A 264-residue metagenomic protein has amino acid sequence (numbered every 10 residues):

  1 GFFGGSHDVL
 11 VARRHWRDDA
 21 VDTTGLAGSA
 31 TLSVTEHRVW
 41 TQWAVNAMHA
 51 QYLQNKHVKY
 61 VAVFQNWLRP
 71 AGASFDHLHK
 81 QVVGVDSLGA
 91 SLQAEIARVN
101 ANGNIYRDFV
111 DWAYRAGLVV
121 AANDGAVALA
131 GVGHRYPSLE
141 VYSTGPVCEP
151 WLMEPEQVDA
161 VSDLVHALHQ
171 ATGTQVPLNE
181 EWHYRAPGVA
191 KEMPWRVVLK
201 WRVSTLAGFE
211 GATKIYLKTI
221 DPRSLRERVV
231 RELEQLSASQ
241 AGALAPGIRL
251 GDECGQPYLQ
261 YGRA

Functional and structural regions predicted by a protein language model:
G1-A264: HIT superfamily nucleotide-processing domains
